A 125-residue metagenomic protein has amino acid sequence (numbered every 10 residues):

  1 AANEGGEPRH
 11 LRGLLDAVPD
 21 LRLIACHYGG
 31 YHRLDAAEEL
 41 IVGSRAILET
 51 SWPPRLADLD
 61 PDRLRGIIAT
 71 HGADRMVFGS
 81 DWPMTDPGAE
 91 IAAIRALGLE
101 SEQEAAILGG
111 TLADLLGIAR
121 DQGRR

Functional and structural regions predicted by a protein language model:
A1-A2, Y28-Y31, S51-R55, D81-P83: Active-site beta-loop-alpha junctions enriched in small/polar residues
A1-E38: Divalent metal-binding pocket/active-site signature
G13-V18, A37-R45, R65-G72: Acidic (Asp/Glu)-rich catalytic clusters
L21, L64-P83: Conserved short secondary-structure transition element at the edge of the structured enzyme core that lines
R22-I24, R45-E49, R75-V77: Structural preference for beta-strand elements that scaffold enzyme active sites
A57-D62: Short, charged, surface-exposed secondary-structure boundary motifs
T70-V77, G88-R125: Mid-to-C-terminal alpha-helical segments outside catalytic/metal-binding sites
